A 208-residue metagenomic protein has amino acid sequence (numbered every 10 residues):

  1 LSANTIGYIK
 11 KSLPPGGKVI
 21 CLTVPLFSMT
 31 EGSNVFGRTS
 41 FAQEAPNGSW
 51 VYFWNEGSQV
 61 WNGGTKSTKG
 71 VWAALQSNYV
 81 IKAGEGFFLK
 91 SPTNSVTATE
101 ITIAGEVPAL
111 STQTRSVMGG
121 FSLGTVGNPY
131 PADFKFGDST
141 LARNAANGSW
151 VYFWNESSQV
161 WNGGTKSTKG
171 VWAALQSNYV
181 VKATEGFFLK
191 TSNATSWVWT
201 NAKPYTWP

Functional and structural regions predicted by a protein language model:
L1-N47, S77-N147, Y179-P208: A short, polar beta-strand/turn micro-motif
S33-N34, E44-N55, V60-S67, K135-N162: Acidic, low-complexity intrinsically disordered regions
Y52, E56-A83, S158-A183: A cross-kingdom feature marking solvent-exposed beta-strand/loop segments within repeated, beta-rich binding/scaffold
